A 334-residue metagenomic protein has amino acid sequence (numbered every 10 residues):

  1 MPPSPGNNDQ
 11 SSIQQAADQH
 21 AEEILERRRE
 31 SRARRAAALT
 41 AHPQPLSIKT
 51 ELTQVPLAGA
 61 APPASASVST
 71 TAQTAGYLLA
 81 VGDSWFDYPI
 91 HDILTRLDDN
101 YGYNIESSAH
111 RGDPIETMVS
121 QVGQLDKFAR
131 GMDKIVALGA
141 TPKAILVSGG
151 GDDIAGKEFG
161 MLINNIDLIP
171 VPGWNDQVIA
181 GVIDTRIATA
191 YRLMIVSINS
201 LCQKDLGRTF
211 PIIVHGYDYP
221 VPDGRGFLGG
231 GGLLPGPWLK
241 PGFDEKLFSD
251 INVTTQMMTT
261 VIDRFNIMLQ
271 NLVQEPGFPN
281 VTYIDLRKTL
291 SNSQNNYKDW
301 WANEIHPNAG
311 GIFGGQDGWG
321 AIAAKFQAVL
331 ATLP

Functional and structural regions predicted by a protein language model:
M1-S47: Helix-enriched interaction subdomains in cytosolic or periplasmic regions, typified by TIR/SEFIR signaling/NADase cores
R27-D113: Serine-esterase "nucleophile elbow" of acetyl-processing enzymes
W85-G181: Conserved SGNH/GDSL esterase-like catalytic core that processes O-acyl groups on lipids and polysaccharides
V119-A140, A188-S200, D263-R264, M268: A Trp-anchored, charged/polar loop motif used as the substrate-binding/catalytic surface of acyl/ester-handling
I169-R192, I251-M258: Surface-exposed cleft-lining segments at the edges of enzyme active sites
I187-L239: Hydrophobic, aromatic-enriched interface-forming segments
D223-T282: Substrate-gating cap/lid alpha-helix
D299-P334: Histidine-centered active-site loop/cap adjacent to the catalytic His in serine esterases/O-acetyl transfer systems
